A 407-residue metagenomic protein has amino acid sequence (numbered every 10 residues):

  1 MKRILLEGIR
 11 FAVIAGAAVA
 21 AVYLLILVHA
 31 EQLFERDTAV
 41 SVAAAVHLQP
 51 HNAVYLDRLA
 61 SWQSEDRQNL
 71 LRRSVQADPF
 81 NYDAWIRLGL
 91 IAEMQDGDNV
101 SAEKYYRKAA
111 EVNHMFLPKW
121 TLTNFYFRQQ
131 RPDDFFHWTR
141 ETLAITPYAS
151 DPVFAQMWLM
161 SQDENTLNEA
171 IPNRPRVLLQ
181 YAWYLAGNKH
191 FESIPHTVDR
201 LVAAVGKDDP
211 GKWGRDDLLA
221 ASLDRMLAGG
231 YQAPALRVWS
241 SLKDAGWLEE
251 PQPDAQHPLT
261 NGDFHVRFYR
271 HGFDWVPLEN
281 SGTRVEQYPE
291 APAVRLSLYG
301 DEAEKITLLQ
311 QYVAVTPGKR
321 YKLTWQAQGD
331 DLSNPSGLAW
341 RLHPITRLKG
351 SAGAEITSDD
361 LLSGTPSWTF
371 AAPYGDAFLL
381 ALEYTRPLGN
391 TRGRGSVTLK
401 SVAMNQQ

Functional and structural regions predicted by a protein language model:
E7-E31, Y148, P152, N173 (+1 more regions): Extracellular and organelle-lumenal recognition/adhesion modules and their flexible linkers in secreted
E7-L71, V75, Y82: N-terminal leader/linker segments that initiate helical-solenoid repeat arrays
Q32-A43, Q63-R73, M94-K108, Q129-H137 (+1 more regions): Structural signature of tandem alpha-helical TPR/SEL1-like repeats, specifically the intra-repeat loop/turn
V46-H47, R72-Q76, R107-E111, A144 (+2 more regions): Conserved structural position within tetratricopeptide repeats
H47-H51, P79, N113-H114, A144-Y148 (+4 more regions): Short coil turns that delineate tetratricopeptide repeat
Y55, A84, P118-K119, P152-V153 (+2 more regions): TPR alpha-solenoid repeat register
R58, R87, T121-L122, Q156: Canonical tetratricopeptide repeat
